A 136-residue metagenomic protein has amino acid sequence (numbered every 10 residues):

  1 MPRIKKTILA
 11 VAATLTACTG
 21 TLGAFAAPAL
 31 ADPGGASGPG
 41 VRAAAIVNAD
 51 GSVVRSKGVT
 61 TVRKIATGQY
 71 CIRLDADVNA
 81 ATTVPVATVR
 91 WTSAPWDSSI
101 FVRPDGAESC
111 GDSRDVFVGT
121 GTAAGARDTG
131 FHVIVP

Functional and structural regions predicted by a protein language model:
M1-A31: Secretory targeting and sorting signals
G20, L30-P136: Extracellular attachment/recognition segments
